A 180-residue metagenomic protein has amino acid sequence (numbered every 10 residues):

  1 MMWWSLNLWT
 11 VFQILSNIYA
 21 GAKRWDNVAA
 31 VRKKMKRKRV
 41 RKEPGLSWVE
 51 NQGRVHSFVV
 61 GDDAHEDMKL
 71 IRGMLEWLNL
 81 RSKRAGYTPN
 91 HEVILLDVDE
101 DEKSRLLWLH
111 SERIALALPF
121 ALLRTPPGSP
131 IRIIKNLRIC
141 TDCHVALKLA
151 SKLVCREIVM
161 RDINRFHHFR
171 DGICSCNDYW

Functional and structural regions predicted by a protein language model:
M1-W180: Terminal (and in a subset, N-terminal) low-complexity or junction segments at the ends of helical repeat RNA-binding
